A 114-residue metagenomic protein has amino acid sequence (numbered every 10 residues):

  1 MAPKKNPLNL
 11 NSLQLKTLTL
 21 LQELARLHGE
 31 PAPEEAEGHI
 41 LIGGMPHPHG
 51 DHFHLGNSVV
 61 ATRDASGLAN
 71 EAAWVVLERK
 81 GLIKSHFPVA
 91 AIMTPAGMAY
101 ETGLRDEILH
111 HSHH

Functional and structural regions predicted by a protein language model:
A2-S66: Short, amphipathic alpha-helical interface elements at domain boundaries that mediate macromolecular binding
P3, R79, M98-H114: Short, amphipathic alpha-helical interaction segments positioned at domain boundaries
R26-P33, S85, R105, L109-S112: Residue-level signal for secondary-structure boundary elements
E35-H39, P95, H114: Residue-level signal for alpha-helical context at structural boundaries
A61-K80: Short amphipathic alpha-helical interaction segments
E78-P88: A short, conserved structural fragment
V89-T94: Minor-groove-contacting beta-hairpin "wing" of winged helix-turn-helix DNA-binding domains
